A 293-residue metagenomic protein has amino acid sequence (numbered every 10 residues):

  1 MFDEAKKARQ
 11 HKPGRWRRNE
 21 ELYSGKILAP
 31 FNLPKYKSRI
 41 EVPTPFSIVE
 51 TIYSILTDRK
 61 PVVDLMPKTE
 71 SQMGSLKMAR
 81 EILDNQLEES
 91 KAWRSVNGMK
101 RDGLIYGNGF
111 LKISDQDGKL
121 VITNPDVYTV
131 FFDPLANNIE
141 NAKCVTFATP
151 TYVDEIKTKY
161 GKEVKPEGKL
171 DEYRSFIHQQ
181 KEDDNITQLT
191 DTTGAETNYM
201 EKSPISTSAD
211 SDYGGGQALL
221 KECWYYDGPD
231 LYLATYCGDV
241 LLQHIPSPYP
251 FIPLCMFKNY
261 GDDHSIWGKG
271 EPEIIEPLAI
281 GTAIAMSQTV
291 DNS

Functional and structural regions predicted by a protein language model:
M1-L231, Y236-C237: Extended, helix-rich architectural segments
E201-S293: Extended, charged amphipathic alpha-helical segments
